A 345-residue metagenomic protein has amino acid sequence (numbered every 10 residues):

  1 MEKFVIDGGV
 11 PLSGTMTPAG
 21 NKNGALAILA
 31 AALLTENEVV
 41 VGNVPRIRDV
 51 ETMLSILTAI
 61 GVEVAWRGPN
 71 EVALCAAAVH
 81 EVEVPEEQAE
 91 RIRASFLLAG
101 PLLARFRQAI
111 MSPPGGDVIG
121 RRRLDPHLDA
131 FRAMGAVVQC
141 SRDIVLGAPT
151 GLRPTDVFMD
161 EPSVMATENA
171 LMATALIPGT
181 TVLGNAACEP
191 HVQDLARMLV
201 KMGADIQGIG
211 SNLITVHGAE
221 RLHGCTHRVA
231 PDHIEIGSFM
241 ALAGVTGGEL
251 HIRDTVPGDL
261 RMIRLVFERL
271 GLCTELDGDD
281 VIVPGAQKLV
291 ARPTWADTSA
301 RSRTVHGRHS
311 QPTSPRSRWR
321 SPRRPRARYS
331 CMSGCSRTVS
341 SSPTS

Functional and structural regions predicted by a protein language model:
M1-S345: Short, structured segments at the rim of ligand-binding sites
